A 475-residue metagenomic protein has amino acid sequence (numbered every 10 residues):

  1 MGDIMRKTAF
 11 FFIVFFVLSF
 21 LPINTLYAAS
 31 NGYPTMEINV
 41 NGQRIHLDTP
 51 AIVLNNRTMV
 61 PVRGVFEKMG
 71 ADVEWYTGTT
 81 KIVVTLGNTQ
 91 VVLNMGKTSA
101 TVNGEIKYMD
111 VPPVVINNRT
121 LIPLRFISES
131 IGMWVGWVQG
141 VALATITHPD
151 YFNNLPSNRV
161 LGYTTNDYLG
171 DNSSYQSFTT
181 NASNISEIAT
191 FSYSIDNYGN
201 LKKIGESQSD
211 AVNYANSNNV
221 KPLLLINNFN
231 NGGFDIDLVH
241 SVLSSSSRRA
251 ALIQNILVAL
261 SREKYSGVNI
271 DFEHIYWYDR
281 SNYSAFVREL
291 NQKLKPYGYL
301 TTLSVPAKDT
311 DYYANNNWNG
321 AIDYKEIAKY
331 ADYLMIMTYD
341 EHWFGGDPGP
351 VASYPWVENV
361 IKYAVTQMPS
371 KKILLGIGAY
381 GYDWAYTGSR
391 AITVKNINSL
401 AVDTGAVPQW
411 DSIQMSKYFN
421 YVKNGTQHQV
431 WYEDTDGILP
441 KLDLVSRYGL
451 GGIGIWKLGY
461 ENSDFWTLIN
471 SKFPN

Functional and structural regions predicted by a protein language model:
M1-N158, G162, N166-N172, F178-A182: Primary recognition of N-terminal secretory signal peptides and signal-anchoring hydrophobic helices
P149-N255: Glycan-recognition patch characteristic of GH18 chitinases/ENGases and related GlcNAc/peptidoglycan-binding proteins
D167-S183, S244-S261, N316-E326, E433-S446: Short, acidic/polar
I188, I270, L334, L375 (+2 more regions): Conserved, mostly hydrophobic/aromatic
N197-E206, W277-T404: Substrate-binding surface in catalytic domains of secreted glycosidases
N231-G232, L238, K372, I377-K441 (+1 more regions): Glycan-binding loop/region signatures in secreted carbohydrate-active enzymes
A251-N282, Y333-D347, G454: Active-site groove signature of glycoside hydrolases
K441-N475: Acidic/aromatic/glycine-rich contiguous surface patches that form carbohydrate-binding/processing clefts and analogous
